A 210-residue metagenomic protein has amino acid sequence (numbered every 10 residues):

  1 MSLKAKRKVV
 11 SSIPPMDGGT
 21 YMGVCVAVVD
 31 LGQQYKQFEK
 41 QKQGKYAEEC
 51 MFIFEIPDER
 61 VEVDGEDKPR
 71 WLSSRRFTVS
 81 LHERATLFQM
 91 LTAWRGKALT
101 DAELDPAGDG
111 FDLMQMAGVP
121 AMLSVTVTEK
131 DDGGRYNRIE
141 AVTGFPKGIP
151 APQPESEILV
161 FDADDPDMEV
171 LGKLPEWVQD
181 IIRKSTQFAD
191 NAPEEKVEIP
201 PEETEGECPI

Functional and structural regions predicted by a protein language model:
M1-I210: Short beta-rich binding modules
